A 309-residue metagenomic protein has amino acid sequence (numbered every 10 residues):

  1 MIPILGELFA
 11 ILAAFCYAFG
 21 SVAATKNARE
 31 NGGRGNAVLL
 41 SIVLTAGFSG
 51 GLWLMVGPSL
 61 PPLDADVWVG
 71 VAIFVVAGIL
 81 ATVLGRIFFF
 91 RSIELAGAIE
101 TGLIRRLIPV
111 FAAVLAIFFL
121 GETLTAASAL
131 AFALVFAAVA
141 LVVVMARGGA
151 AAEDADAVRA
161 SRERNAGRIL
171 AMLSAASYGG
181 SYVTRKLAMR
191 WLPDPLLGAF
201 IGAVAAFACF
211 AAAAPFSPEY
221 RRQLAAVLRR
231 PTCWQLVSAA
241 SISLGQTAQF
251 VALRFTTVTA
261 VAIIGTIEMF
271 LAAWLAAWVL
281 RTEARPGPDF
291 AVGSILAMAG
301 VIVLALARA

Functional and structural regions predicted by a protein language model:
M1-V76, R86-A96, V144-M172, V204-S243 (+4 more regions): Membrane-interface interhelical linkers
A18, G50, G78-V83, P109-V114 (+8 more regions): Hydrophobic/small/kink-forming positions within alpha-helical transmembrane segments of polytopic membrane proteins
G32-R34, G97, L120, L124 (+2 more regions): A helix-boundary/kink motif common to multi-pass secondary transporters, especially Major Facilitator Superfamily
N36-V38, T101, L197-G198, V261 (+1 more regions): Juxtamembrane helix-start motifs in multi-pass secondary transporters
S41-I42, R105, S128-F132, A175 (+5 more regions): Residue-level recognition of transmembrane alpha-helices in multi-pass small-molecule transporters/permeases
L44-F48, I104-F119, A133, A205-C209 (+3 more regions): Alpha-helical transmembrane segments of compact multi-pass small-molecule transporters, enriched in specific families
R105, A116-A152, R281-V303: Loop-to-transmembrane alpha-helix entry segments
R162-R190, L196: Selected transmembrane alpha-helices and immediately adjacent juxtamembrane segments of polytopic inner-membrane
